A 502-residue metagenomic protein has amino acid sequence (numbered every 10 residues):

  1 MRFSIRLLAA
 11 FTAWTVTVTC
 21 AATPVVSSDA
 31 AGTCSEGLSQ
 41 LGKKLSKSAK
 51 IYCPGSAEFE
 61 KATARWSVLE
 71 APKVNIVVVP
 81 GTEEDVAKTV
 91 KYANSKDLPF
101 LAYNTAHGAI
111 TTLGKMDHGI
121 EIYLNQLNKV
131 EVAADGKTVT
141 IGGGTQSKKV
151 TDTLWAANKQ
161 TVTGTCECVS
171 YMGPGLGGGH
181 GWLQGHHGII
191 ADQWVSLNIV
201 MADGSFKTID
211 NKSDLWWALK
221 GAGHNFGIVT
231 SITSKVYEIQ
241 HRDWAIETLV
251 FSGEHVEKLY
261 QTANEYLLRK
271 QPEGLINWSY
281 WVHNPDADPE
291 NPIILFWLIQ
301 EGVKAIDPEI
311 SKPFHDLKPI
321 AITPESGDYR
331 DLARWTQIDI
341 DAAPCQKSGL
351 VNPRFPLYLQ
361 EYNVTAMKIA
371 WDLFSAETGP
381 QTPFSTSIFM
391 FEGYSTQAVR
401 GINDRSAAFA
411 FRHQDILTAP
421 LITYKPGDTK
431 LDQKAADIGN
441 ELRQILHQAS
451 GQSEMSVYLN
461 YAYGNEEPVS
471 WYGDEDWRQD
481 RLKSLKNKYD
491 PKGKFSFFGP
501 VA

Functional and structural regions predicted by a protein language model:
R2-F3, L8-A502: Soluble FAD-dependent oxygen oxidases
